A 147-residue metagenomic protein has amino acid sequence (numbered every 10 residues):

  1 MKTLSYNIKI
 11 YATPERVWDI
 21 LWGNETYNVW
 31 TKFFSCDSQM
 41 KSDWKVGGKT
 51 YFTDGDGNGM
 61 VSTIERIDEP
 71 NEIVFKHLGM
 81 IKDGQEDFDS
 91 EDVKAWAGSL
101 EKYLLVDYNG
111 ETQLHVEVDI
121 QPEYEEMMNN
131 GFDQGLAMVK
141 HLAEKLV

Functional and structural regions predicted by a protein language model:
M1, K49, P70-E72, N109-Q113: A generic structural signal for beta-strand entry/edge sites
M1-Q39: Hydrophobic ligand-binding cavity/cleft-lining segments
T3-L4, G47, S99-K102: Short structured motifs
I8, T50-T53, G59, T63 (+1 more regions): Charge-dense, helix-prone N-terminal extensions
V17-L21, Y27, T50, I64 (+4 more regions): Hydrophobic pocket/interface hotspot
F33, S38-D43, N58-N109: Hydrophobic-ligand binding "helix-grip"
L78-K82, E117-E123: Short, solvent-exposed aromatic-acidic interface loops
K94-A97, D119-V147: A conserved amphipathic terminal alpha-helix motif
